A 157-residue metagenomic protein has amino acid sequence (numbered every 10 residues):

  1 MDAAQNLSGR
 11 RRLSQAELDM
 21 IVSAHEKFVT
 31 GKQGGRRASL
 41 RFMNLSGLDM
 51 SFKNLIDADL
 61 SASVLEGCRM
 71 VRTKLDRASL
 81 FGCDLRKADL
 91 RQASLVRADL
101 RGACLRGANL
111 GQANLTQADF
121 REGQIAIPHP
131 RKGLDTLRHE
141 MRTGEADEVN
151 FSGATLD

Functional and structural regions predicted by a protein language model:
M1-A3: Extracellular "leader-to-stem" segments immediately downstream of a signal peptide or signal-anchor in secreted/lumenal
N6-M20, E26, T30-D157: Tandem repeat scaffolds
